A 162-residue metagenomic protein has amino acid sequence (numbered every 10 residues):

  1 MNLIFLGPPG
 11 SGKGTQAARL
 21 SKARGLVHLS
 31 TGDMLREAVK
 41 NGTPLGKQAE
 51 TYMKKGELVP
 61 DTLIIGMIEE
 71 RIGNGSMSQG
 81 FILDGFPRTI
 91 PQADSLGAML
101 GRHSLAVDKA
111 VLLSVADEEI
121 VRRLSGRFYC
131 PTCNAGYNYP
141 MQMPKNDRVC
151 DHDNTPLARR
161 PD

Functional and structural regions predicted by a protein language model:
M1-D162: Glycine-rich phosphate-binding loop of ATP-dependent small-molecule kinases
